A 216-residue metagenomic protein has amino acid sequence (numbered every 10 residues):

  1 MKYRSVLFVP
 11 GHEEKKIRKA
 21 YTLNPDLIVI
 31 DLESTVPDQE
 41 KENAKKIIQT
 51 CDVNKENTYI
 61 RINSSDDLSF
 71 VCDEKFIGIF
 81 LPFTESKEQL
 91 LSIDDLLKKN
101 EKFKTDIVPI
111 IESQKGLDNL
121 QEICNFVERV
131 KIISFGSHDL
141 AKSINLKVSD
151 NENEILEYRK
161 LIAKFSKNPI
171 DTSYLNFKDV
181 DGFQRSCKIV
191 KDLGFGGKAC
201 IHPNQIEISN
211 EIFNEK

Functional and structural regions predicted by a protein language model:
M1-K216: Expand to "…catalyze enediolate/carbanion chemistry for C-C bond making/breaking, isomerization, decarboxylation
